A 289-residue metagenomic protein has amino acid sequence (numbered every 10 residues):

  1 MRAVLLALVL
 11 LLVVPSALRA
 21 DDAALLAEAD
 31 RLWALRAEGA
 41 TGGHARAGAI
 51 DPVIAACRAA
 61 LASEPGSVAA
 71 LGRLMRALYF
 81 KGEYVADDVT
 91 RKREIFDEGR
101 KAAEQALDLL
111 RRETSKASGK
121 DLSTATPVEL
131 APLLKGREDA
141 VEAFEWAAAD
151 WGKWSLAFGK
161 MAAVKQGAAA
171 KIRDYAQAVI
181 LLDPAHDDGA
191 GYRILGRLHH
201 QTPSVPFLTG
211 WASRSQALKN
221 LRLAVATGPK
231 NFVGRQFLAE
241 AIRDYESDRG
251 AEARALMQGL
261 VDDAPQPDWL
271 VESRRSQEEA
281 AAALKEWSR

Functional and structural regions predicted by a protein language model:
L5-P15: Bacterial N-terminal signal peptides
L18-A20: Boundary at the C-terminal end of the N-terminal hydrophobic targeting segment
A24-A59, L74-L182, G191-L223, D244 (+3 more regions): Short coil/linker segments at helix-helix boundaries
S63, A69, A77-Y79: Glycine- and aromatic-enriched membrane insertion/assembly motifs of diderm outer-membrane and organelle channel
S67, E113, A140, H186-D188 (+1 more regions): Residue-level recognition of tetratricopeptide repeat
A70, A143, D188-G191, G234: TPR alpha-solenoid repeat register
G228-E246, A253-M257, P267: Accessory, usually C-terminal, subdomains that scaffold auxiliary metal cofactors
